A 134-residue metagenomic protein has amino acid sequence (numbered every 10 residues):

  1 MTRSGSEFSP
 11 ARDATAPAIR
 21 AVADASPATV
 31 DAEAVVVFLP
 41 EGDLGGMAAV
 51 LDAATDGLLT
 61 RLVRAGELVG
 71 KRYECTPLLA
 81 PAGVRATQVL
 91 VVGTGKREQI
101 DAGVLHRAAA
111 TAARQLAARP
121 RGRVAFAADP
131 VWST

Functional and structural regions predicted by a protein language model:
M1-T134: Glycine-/small-residue-enriched capping loops at alpha/beta junctions
